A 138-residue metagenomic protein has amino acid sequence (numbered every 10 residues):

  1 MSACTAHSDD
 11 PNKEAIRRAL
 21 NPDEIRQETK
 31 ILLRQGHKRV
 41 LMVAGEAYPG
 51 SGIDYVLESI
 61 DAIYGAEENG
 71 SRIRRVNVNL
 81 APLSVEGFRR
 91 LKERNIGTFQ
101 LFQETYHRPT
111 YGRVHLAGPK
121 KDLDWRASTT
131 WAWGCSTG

Functional and structural regions predicted by a protein language model:
M1-S8: Local cysteine-cluster metal-coordination motifs and their immediate loop/turn environment, predominantly Fe-S cluster
S8-E28, L32-G138: Core AdoMet radical
